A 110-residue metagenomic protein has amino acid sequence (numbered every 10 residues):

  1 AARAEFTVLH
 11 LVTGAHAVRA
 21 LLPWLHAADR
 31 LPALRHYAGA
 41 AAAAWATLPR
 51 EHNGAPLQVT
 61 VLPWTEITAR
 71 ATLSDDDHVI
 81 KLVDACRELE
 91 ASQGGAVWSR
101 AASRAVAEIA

Functional and structural regions predicted by a protein language model:
A1-A110: Mature, well-folded catalytic/scaffold domains that follow N-terminal targeting or propeptide regions
